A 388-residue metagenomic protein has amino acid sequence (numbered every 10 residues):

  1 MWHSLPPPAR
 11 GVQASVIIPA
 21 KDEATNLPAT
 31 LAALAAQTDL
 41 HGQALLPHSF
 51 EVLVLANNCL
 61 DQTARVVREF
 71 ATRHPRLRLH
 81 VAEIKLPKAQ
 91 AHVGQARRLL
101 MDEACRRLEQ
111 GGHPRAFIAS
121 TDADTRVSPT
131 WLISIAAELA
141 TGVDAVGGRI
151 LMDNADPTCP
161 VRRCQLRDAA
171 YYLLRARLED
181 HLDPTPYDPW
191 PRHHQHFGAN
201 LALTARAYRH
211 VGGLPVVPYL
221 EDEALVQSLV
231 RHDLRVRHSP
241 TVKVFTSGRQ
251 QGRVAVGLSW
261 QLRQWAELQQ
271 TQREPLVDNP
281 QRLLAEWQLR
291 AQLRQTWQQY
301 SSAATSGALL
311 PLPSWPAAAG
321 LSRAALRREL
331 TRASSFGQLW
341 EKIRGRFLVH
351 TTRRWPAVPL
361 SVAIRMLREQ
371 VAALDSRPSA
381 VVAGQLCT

Functional and structural regions predicted by a protein language model:
M1-S49: N-proximal low-complexity "stem/linker" segments adjacent to membrane-targeting elements
A33-A89: Acidic donor-binding segment of Leloir-type glycosyltransferases
Q62, H113-E138: Acidic donor-binding/catalytic loop of UDP-sugar-dependent glycosyltransferases, especially processive GT2
T130-R167: Conserved donor NDP-sugar-binding/catalytic core segment of glycosyltransferases
L166-H193: Short, flexible, basic/aromatic active-site loop/helix in glycosyltransferases
Q195-G212: Conserved nucleotide-sugar donor-binding and metal-coordinating catalytic region shared by glycosyltransferases
Y219-L225, S239: Acidic donor-binding loop at a coil-to-helix junction in glycosyltransferase catalytic cores that engages
A266-T388: Terminal low-complexity segments of carbohydrate-biosynthetic enzymes
